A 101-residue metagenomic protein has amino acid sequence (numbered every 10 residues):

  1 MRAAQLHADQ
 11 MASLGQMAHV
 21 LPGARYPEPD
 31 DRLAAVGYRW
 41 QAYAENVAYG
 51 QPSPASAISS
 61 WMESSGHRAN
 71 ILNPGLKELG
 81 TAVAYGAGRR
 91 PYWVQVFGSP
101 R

Functional and structural regions predicted by a protein language model:
M1-R101: Functional surface patches built around histidine and acidic residues
